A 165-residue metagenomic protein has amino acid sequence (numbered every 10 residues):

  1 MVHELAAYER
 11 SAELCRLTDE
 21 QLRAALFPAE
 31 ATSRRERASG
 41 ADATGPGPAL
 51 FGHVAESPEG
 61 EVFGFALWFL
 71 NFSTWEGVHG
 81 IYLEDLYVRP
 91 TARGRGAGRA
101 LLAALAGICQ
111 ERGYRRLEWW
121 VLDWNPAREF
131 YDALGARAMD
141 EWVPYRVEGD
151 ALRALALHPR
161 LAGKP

Functional and structural regions predicted by a protein language model:
V2-G40: Conserved GNAT-fold acetyl-CoA-binding loop/helix
A7, L152-P165: Conserved N-terminal entry element of GNAT/NAT acetyltransferase domains
S33, T74-I81: Conserved acyl-donor/pantetheine-binding loop and adjacent beta-alpha core of acyl/acetyltransferases and related
G52-V54, E61-L70, Y82, Y87: Conserved beta-strand in the GNAT
L83, L117-V121: Conserved hydrophobic beta-strand within the GNAT/NAT acetyltransferase core sheet that lines the active-site cleft
A92: Glycine-rich phosphate-binding loop
R95, R99-A103, Q110-R112, D123-E141 (+1 more regions): Conserved active-site alpha-helix within GNAT-family acetyltransferase domains
